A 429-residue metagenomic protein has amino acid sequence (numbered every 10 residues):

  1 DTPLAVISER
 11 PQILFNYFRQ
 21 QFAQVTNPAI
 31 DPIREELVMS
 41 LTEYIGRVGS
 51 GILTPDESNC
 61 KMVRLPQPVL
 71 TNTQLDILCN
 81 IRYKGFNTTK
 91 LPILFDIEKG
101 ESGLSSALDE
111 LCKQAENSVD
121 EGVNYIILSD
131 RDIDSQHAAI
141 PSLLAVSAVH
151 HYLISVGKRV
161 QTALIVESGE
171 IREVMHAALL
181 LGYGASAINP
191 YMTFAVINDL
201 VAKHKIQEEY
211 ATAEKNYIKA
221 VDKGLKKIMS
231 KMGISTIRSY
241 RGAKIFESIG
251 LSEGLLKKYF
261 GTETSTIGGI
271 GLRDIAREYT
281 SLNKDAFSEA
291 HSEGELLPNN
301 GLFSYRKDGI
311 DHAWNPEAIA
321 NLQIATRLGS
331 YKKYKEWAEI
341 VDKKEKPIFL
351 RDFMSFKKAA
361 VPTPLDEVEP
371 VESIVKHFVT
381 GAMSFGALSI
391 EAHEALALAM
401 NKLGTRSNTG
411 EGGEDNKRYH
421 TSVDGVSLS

Functional and structural regions predicted by a protein language model:
D1-S105, Q114-S118, G122-Y125, H176-A177 (+2 more regions): Flexible, glycine-rich loop/tail regions that form catalytic "lids" or insertion modules at the edges of active sites
I7, R131, A138, V166-G169 (+2 more regions): Glycine- and other small-residue-rich loops at beta-strand/loop junctions that grip anionic moieties
L128-L144, N416: Glycine-rich, proline-tolerant flexible connector loops at the mouths of alpha/beta enzymes
D130, V149, L180, T236 (+1 more regions): Conserved, mostly hydrophobic/aromatic
R131-I133, G169, A185, M192-I197 (+1 more regions): Short, ordered loop/turn segments at secondary-structure junctions
A138-V166, N216-K223, K227: Alpha-helix-loop-beta-strand connector modules within alpha/beta enzyme cores
T162-V174, E411: Glycine-rich beta-to-alpha transition loops that act as phosphate-gripper elements at the mouths of alpha/beta enzyme
E170-G184: Catalytic cores of alpha/beta
